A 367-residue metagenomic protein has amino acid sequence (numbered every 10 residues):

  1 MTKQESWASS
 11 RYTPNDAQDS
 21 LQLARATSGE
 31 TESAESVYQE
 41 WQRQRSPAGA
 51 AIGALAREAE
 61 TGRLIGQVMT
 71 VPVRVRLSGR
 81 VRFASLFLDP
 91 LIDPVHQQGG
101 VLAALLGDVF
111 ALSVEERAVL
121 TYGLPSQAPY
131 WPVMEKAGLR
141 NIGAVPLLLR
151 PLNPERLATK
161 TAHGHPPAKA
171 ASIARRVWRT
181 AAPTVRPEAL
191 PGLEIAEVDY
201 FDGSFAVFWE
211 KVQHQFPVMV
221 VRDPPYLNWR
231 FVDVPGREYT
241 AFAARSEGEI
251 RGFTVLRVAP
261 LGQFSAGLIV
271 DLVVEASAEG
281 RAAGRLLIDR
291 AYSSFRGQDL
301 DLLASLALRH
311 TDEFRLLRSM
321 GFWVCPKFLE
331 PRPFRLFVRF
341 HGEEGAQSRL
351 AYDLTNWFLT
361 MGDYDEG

Functional and structural regions predicted by a protein language model:
M1-L64, T70, R82-L86, A162-A168 (+3 more regions): Short amphipathic alpha-helix that is part of the acyltransferase structural core
G53-L55, G62-V73, L86, L91 (+3 more regions): Conserved beta-strand in the GNAT
P72, V119-T180, R230-V232, T240 (+3 more regions): Active-site/acyl-donor-binding loops of N-acyltransferases
R76-S78: Flexible helix-coil transition and linker loops at the boundaries of alpha-helical arrays
V81-P94, F264-A276: Conserved acetyl-CoA binding element of GNAT-fold acetyltransferases
I92, Q97-A111, G280-S293: Conserved acetyl-CoA-binding loop-helix of GNAT-fold acetyltransferases
F216-A243: Oxyanion-binding "anion nests"
